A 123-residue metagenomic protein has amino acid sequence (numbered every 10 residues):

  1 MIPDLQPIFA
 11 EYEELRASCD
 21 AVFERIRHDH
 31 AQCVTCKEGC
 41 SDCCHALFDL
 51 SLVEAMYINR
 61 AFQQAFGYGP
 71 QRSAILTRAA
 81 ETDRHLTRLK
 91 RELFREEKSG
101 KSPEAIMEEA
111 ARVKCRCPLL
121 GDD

Functional and structural regions predicted by a protein language model:
M1-D123: Hydrophobic scaffolds flanking metal-cofactor catalytic centers in soluble metalloenzymes
